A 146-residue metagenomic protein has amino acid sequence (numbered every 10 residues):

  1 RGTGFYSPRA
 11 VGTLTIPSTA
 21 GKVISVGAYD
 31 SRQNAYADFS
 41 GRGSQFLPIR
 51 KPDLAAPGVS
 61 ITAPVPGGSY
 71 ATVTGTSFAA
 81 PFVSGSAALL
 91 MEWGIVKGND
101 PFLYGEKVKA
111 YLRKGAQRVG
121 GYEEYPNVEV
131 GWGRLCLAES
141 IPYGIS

Functional and structural regions predicted by a protein language model:
G2, V119, E129-G131: Intrinsically disordered, low-complexity segments enriched in small/polar residues
T3-A88, E139: Extracellular S/T/G-rich loop segment that most often corresponds to the catalytic His/Ser-adjacent loop
G12, G43, G98, G131-G133 (+1 more regions): Glycine-centered flexibility motif
T19, A110, K114, E139-P142: Charged/polar, solvent-exposed surface patches and flexible loops
G41, M91-W93, I145: Hydrophobic alpha-helical segments
G58-Y125, R134: Hydrolase catalytic cores
E123-S146: C-terminal domain-closing interface element
